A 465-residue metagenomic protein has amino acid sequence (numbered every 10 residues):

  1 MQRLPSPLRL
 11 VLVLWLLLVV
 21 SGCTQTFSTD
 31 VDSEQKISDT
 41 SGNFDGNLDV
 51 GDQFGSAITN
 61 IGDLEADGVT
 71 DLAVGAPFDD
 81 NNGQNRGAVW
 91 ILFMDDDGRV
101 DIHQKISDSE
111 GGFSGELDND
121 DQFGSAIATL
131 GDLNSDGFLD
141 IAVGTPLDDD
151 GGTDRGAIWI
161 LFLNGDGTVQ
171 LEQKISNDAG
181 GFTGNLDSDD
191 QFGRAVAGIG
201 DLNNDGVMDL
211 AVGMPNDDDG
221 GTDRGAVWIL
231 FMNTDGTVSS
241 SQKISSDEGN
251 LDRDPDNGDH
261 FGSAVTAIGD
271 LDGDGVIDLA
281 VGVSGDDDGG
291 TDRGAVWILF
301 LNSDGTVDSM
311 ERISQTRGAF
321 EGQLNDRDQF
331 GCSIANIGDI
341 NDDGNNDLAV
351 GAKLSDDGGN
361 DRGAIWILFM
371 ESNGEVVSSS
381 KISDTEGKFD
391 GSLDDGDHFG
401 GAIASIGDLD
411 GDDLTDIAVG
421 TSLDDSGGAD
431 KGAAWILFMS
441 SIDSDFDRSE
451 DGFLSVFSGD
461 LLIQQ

Functional and structural regions predicted by a protein language model:
M1-Q25: Secretory targeting signatures
C23-Q465: Conserved beta-strand/short-helix segments that make up beta-rich extracellular adhesion/recognition modules
